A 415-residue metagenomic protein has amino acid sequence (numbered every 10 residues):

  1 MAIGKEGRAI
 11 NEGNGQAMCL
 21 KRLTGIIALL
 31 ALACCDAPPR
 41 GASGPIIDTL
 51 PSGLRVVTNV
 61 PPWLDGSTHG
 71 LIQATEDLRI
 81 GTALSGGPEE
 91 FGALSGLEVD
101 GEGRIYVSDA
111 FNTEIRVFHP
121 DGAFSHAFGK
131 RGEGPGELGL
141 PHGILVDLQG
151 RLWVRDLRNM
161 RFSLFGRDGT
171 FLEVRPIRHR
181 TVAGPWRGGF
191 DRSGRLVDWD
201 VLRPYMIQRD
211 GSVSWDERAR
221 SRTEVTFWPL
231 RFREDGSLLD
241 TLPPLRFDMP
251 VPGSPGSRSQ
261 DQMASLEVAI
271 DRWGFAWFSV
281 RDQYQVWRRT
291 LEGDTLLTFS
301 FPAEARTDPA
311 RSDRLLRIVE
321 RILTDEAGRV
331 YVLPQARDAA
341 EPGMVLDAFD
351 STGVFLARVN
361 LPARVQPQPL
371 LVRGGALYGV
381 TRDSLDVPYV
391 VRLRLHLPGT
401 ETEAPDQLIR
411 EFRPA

Functional and structural regions predicted by a protein language model:
M1-I3, A415: Accessible peptide chain termini
A2, A9, G25-I26, L408: Generic short N-terminal amphipathic or hydrophobic helices
E6-R8, G15, A31-L32: Intrinsic disorder/low-complexity segments
R8, M18-C19, E102, V280: Poly-acidic low-complexity segments
I10-T24: Bacterial N-terminal signal peptides that target proteins for export
T24-A33: Bacterial N-terminal signal peptides
C34-A415: Eukaryotic scaffold repeat domains enriched in small/polar residues
